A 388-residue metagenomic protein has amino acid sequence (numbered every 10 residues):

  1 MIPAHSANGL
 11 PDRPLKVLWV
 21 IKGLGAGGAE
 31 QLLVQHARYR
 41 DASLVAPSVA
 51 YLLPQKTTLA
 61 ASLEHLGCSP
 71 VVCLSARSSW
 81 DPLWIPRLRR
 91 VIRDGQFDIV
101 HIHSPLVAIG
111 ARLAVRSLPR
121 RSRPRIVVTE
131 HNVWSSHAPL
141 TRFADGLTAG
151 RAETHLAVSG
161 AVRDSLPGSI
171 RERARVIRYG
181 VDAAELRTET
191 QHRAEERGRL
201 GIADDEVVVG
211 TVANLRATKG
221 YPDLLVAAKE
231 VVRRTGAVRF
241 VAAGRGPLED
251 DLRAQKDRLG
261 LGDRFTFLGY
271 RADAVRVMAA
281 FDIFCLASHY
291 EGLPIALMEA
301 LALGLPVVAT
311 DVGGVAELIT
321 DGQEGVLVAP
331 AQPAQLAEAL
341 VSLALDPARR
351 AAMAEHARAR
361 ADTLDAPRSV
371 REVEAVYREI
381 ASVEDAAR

Functional and structural regions predicted by a protein language model:
P3, G9-L15, W19-L83, P247: N-terminal strand-loop element at the rim of the active site of nucleotide-sugar-dependent glycosyltransferases
P3, R187-I202, D257, A386: A short helix/loop element that forms part of the nucleotide-sugar donor recognition site in Leloir-type
G27-Q35, V207, T211-E230, F240 (+3 more regions): A conserved mid-protein helix/loop that constitutes part of the nucleotide-sugar donor-binding site
I102-A108, E130: Short His-centered aromatic/hydrophobic patch
A161, G180: Carbohydrate-associated surface elements
Y270, H289: Aromatic "clamp/platform" in nucleotide-sugar-dependent glycosyltransferases that forms part of the donor/acceptor
P306-A309, I319: Short hydrophobic beta-strand element within catalytic cores of glycosyltransferases and related nucleotide-activated
D321-G322, V326-P333, S342-A348, D362: Conserved acidic donor-binding segment of nucleotide-sugar-dependent glycosyltransferases
